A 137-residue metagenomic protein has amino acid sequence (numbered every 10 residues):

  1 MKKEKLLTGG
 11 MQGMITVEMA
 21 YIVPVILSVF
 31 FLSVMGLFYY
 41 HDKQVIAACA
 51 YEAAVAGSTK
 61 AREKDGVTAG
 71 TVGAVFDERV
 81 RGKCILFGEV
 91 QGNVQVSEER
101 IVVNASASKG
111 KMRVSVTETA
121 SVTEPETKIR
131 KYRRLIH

Functional and structural regions predicted by a protein language model:
K2-G73: Alpha-helical assembly-interface signal, strongest on the long, hydrophobic N-terminal helix that forms
T59-H137: Short, conserved structural patches
